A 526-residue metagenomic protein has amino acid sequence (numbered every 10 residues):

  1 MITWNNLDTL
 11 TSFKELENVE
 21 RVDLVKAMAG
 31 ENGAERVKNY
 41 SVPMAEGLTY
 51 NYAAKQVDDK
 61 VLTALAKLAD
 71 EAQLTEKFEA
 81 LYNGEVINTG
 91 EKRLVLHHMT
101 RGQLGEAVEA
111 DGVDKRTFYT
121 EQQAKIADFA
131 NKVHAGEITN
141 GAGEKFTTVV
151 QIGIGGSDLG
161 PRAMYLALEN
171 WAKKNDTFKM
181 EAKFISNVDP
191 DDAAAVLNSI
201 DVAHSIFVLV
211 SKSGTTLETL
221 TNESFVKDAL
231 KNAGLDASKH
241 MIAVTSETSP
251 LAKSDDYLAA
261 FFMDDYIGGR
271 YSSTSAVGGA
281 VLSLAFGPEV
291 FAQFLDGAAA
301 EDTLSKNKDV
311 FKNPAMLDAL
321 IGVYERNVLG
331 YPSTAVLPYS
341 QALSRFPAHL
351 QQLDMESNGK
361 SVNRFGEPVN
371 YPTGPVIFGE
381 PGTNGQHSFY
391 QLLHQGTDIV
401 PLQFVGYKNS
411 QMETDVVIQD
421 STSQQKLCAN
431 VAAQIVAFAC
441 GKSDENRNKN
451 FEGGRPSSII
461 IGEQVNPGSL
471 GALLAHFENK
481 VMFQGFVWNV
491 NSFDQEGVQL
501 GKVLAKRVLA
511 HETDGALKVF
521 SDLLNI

Functional and structural regions predicted by a protein language model:
M1-Q73, D309-K312, M316-E325, L343-F346 (+10 more regions): Flexible, glycine-rich loop/tail regions that form catalytic "lids" or insertion modules at the edges of active sites
W4-A142, Q419-C428, A439-C440, V519 (+1 more regions): Extended, charge-enriched "interface" segments that sit outside catalytic cores
D128-G136, A142-K308, R507-A510: Glycine-rich phosphate-binding loops that contact phosphosugars or nucleotide phosphates
T147-G155, F207-S213, S333-S340, I377 (+1 more regions): Short glycine-rich or small-residue beta-strand-to-loop segments that form or flank ligand, phosphate, metal/Fe-S
M164-E169, N198-V202, S224-V226, L350-N358 (+3 more regions): Short, solvent-exposed amphipathic alpha-helical segments in soluble enzyme and RNA/protein-processing domains
A229-T414, G453, L500-I526: Active-site phosphate/pyrophosphate-binding segments
E413-K449: Acidic, Ser/Thr-rich peripheral helices and adjacent loops at domain boundaries
K449, V465-L517: C-terminal structured subdomain/cap of oxidoreductase catalytic cores
